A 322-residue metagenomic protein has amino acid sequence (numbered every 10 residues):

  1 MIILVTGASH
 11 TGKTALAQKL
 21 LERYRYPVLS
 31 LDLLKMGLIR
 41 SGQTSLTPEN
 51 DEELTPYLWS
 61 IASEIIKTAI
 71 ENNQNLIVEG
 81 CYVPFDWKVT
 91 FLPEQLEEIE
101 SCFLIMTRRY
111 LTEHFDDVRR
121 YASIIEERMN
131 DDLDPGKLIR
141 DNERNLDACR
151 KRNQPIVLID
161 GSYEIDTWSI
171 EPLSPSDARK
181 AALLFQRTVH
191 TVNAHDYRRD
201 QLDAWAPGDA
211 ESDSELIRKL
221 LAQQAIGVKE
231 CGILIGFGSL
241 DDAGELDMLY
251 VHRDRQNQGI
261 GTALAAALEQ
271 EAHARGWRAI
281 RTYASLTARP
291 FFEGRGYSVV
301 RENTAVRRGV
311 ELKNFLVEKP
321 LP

Functional and structural regions predicted by a protein language model:
T14: Walker A/P-loop
Q18, E22-I61: Conserved substrate/cofactor phosphate-moiety recognition/catalytic segment in nucleotide-dependent phosphotransferases
L54-L96: Glycine-rich phosphate-binding loop used to anchor ATP phosphates in small-molecule kinases, encompassing both
I99-E143: A glycine- and Lys/Arg-enriched "phosphate-lid" helix/loop adjacent to the NTP-binding pocket of small-molecule kinases
E143-S169: NTP-dependent small-molecule kinase module
P172-P175, L183-D254, A265-A267, E271 (+3 more regions): Acetyl-CoA-dependent GNAT
A272-S285: Conserved GNAT acetyl-CoA-binding A-motif
R281-Y283, S298-L316: Conserved catalytic-core motifs of GNAT/GCN5-like acyltransferases
